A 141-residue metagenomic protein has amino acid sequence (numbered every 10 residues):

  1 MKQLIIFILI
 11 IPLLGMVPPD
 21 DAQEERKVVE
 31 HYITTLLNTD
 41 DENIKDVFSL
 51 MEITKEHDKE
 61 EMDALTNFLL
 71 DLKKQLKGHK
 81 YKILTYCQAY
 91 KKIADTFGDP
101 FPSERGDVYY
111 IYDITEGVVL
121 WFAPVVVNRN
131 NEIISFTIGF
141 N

Functional and structural regions predicted by a protein language model:
M1-L14: Sec-dependent N-terminal signal peptides
K2, M16, I33-L36, L72 (+4 more regions): Extended hydrophobic/Leu-rich segments
Q3, I44-V47: Long alpha-helical scaffolds
V17-Q23: Transmembrane signal-anchor/signal-peptide helices with a preference for the extracytoplasmic
Q23-D40: Short, aromatic-enriched amphipathic alpha-helices that serve as compact interaction elements
L37, D41, T54-H57: Localized chelating/binding microdomains that coordinate divalent metal ions or stabilize phosphate-bearing
D46-G106: Short solvent-exposed beta->alpha transition segments
Y90-N141: Exposed beta-sheet edge and beta->alpha loop/turn motif
